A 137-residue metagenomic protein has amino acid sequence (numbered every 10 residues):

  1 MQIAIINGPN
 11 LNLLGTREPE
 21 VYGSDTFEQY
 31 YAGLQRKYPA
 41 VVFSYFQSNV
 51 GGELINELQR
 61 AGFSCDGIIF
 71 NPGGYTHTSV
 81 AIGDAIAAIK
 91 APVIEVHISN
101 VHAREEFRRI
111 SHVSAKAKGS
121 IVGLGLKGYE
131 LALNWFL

Functional and structural regions predicted by a protein language model:
M1-A4: Extreme N-terminal starter segment of soluble prokaryotic enzymes
P9-L11, G73-T76, S99-V101: Short glycine-rich anion-binding loops that position phosphate/pyrophosphate groups of nucleotides and phosphorylated
L13-E28: Glycine- and acidic-residue-enriched helix-capping/strand-helix junction motifs
S44-G52: Short beta->alpha junction loops
Y45, I94, A103-L137: Short, glycine-/small-residue-rich phosphate/pyrophosphate-handling segment
E53-E57: Short acidic active-site motifs
A61-I68: Short acidic/histidine-rich motifs immediately flanking catalytic phosphotransfer sites in two-component signaling
S79-K90: Short Gly/Thr/Asp-enriched flexible loops that form oxyanion-binding sites at enzyme active sites
